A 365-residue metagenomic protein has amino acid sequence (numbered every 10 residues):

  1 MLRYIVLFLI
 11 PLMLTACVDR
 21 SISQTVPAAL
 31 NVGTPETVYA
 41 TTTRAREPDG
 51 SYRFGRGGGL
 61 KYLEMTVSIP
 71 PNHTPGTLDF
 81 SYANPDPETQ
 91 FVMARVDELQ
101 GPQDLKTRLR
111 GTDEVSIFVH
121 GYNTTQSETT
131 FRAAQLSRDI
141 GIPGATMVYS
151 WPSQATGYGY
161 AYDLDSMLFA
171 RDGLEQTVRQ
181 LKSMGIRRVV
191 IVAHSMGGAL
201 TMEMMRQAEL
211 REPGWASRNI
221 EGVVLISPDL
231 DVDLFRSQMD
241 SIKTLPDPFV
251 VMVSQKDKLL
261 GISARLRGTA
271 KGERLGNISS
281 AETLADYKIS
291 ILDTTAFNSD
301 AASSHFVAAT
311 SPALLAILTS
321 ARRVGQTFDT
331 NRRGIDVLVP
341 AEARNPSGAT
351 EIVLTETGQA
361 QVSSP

Functional and structural regions predicted by a protein language model:
M1-Y4: Positively charged n-region of N-terminal signal peptides that target proteins for export
L14-A16: C-terminal motif of bacterial Sec signal peptides marking the signal peptidase cleavage site
V18, I22-D97, P102-L105, L109-R110 (+6 more regions): Lipolytic serine-hydrolase domain surface
E114: Alpha/beta-hydrolase fold active-site loops
I117-G121, H194: The conserved beta1-alpha1 loop
T124-T129: Short substrate-entry loop that stabilizes the transition state in hydrolases
L174, A193, G197, T201: Gly/Ala-rich beta-loop-alpha elbow adjacent to hydrolase catalytic centers
